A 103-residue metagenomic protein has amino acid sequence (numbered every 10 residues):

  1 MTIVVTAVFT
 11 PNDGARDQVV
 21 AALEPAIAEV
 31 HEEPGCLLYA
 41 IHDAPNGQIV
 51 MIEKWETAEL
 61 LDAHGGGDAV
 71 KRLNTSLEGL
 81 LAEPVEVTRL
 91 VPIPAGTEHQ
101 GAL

Functional and structural regions predicted by a protein language model:
M1-I3, E32-E33: Short, flexible segments with low predicted structural confidence
I3-F9, L37-G65, L103: Short, well-ordered beta-strand segments in beta-rich or mixed alpha/beta enzyme and ligand-binding folds
T10-V19: Short, surface-exposed ligand-recognition loops at beta-strand->loop->(often short) alpha-helix junctions that present
A15, G47, A69: Short phosphate-engaging motifs
P25-L38, K54-T88: An amphipathic, aromatic/His-enriched active-site/gating alpha helix that lines ligand/cofactor pockets
A40-P45, T75-L103: Glycine-rich beta-strand-turn "strand-cap" elements at beta-sheet edges
